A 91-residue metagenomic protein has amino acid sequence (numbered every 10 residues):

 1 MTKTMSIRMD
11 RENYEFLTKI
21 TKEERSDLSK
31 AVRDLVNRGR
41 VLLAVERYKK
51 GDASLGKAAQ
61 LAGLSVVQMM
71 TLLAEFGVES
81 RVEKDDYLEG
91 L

Functional and structural regions predicted by a protein language model:
M1-M9, S80-E83: Short Lys/Arg-rich basic patches
I7, L17, E24-V36: Short amphipathic alpha-helical segments
K19, K50-L91: Short, solvent-exposed charged binding patches
K30-D34, E46, Q60, T71-L72: DNA-binding alpha-helical recognition surfaces that contact promoter or target DNA
R40-K50: Short, amphipathic alpha-helical "recognition" segments used to contact nucleic acids or chromatin
